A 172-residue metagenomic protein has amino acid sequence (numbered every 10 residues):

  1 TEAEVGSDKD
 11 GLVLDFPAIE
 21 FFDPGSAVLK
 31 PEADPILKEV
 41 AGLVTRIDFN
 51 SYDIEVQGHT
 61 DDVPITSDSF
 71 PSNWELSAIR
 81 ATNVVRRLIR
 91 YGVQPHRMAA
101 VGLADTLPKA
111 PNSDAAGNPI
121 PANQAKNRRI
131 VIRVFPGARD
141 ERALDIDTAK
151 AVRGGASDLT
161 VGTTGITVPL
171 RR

Functional and structural regions predicted by a protein language model:
T1-G11, R142-T148: Extracytoplasmic juxtamembrane/flexible linker immediately downstream of a transmembrane helix or signal peptide
T1-V5, G154-T164, R171-R172: N-terminal targeting leaders that direct proteins to extracytoplasmic destinations
T1-V5, K38-D48: Short amphipathic alpha-helices and their capping/turn segments at secondary-structure boundaries
E2, S51-D53, P95: Short secondary-structure junction motifs
L12-P17: Short, aliphatic-rich beta-strand segments
D23, A27-P35, E39, I47 (+3 more regions): Periplasmic OmpA-like peptidoglycan-binding domain that tethers envelope proteins to the cell wall
